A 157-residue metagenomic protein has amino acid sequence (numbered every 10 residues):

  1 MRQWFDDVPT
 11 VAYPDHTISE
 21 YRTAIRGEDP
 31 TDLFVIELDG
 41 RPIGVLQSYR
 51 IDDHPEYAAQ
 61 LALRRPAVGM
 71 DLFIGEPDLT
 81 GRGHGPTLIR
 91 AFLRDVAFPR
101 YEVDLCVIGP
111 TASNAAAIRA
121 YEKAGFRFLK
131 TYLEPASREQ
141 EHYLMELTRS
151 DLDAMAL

Functional and structural regions predicted by a protein language model:
M1-R22, D153-L157: A short, well-structured alpha-helix characteristic of acyl/acetyltransferase catalytic modules
H16, E20-L79, D95, P99 (+1 more regions): Acetyl-CoA-dependent GNAT
T31, Q140-L144: Short hydrophobic/aromatic beta-strand or adjacent loop that forms the aromatic wall/cage of a ligand/substrate-binding
S48, E102, C106-I118, P135-E139: Conserved beta-strand-loop-alpha-helix junction that forms the acyl-donor binding cleft
A59-Q60, Y132-S137: Short proline/glycine-enriched turn/loop segments at secondary-structure junctions
D78-T87: Glycine-centered recognition micro-motifs in short, flexible terminal segments and loops
P86-T87, A112-K130: Conserved active-site alpha-helix within GNAT-family acetyltransferase domains
T87-D104: Conserved acyl-CoA
